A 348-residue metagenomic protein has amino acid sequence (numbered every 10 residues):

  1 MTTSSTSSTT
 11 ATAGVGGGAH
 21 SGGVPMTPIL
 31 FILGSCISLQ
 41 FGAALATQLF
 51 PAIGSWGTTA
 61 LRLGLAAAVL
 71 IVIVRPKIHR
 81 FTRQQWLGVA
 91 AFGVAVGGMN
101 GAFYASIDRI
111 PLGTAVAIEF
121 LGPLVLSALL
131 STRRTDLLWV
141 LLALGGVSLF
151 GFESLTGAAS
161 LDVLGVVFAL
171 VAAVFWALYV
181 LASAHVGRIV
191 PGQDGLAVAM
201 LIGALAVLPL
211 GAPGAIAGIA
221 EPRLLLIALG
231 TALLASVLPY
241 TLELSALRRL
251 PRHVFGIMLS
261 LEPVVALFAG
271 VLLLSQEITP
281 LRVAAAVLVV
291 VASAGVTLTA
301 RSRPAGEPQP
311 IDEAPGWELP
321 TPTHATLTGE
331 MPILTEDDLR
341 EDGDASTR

Functional and structural regions predicted by a protein language model:
T2-S8, T12, T27-P28, I32 (+7 more regions): Transmembrane alpha-helices of multi-pass small-molecule transport proteins
T3-S4, G14-G16, L63, L224 (+1 more regions): C-terminal-most transmembrane helix of multi-pass membrane proteins
V24-P28, A52-W56, A60, F81-W86 (+3 more regions): Juxtamembrane helix-entry segments on the extracytoplasmic side of multipass membrane proteins
I32, Q84-G93, T132-G145, G165-V166 (+2 more regions): Cytoplasmic-side transmembrane-helix entry/capping segments in multi-pass membrane proteins
G34-F41, L45, I73, A90-A105 (+5 more regions): Hydrophobic alpha-helical transmembrane segments of multi-pass membrane transport proteins, especially secondary
G57-A67, Y104-R134, A172, R252-V271: Specific alpha-helical transmembrane segments that line the substrate/conduction pathway and gating interfaces
L70, L126-S127, G145, L155-G214 (+1 more regions): Transmembrane alpha-helical segments that form core, pore/gating elements of small-molecule transporters/exporters
L121, T135-S154, L201-I202, A269-V271 (+1 more regions): Hydrophobic transmembrane alpha-helices of multi-pass small-molecule transport proteins
